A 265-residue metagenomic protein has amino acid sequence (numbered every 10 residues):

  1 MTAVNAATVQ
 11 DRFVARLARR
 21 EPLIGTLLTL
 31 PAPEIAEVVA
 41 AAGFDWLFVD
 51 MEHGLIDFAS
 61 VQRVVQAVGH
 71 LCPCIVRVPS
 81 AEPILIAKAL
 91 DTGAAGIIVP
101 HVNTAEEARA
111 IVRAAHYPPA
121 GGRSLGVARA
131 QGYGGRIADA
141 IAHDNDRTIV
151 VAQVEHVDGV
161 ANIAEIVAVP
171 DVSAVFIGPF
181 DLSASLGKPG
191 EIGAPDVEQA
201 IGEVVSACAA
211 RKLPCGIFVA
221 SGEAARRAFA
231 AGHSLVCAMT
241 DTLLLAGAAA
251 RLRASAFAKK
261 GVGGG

Functional and structural regions predicted by a protein language model:
M1-G265: Expand to "…catalyze enediolate/carbanion chemistry for C-C bond making/breaking, isomerization, decarboxylation
